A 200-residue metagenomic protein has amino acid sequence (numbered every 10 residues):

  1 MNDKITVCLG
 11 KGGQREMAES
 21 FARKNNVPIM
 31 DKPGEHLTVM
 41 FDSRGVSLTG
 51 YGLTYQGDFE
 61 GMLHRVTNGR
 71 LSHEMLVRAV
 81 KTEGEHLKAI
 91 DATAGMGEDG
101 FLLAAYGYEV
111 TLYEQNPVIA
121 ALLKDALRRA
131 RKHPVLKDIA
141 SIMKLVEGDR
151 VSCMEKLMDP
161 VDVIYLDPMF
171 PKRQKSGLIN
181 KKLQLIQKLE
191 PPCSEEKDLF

Functional and structural regions predicted by a protein language model:
M1-A89, A105: S-adenosyl-L-methionine
A18-E19, G100, M154, K197-F200: Short amphipathic alpha-helical segments and helix-helix/interface helices
R65-T67, A89, K144, Q187-P192: Short, flexible loop segments at the rims of nucleotide/cofactor-binding pockets, characterized by
S72, M96, R150, E195-L199: Amphipathic coiled-coil/heptad-repeat helices and related helical stalk/stem segments that mediate oligomerization
V77-V118: Hydrophobic alpha-helical segments and helix pairs
A89-L102, V161-G177: Conserved proline-anchored active-site loop of SAM-dependent methyltransferases that bridges a beta-strand
E109, Y113-V163: S-adenosyl-L-methionine
P168-D198: Mobile active-site "lid"/loop adjacent to the S-adenosyl-L-methionine
